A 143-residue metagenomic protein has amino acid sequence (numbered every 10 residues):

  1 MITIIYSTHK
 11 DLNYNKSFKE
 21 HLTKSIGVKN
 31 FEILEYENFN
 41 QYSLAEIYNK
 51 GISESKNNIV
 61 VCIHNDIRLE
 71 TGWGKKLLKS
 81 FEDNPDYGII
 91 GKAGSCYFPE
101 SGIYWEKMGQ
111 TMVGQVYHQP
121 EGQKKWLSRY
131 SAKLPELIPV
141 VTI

Functional and structural regions predicted by a protein language model:
M1-K24, E32-E35: N-proximal low-complexity "stem/linker" segments adjacent to membrane-targeting elements
K19, N49, N57, T71-E82: Short alpha-helix within the catalytic core of nucleotide-sugar-dependent glycosyltransferases
N30-Y42: A short beta-strand-loop structural module common to alpha/beta enzyme folds
F39-S55: Glycine-rich, basic loop-to-helix element that forms the pyrophosphate-binding segment of sugar-nucleotide handling
Q41, G72-M112: Conserved donor NDP-sugar-binding/catalytic core segment of glycosyltransferases
V60: Short aromatic/hydrophobic "clamp" motif used to bind/position activated sugar donors
H64-R68: The conserved acidic donor/metal-binding loop of glycosyltransferases
G122-I143: A recurrent flexible, glycine/aromatic-enriched loop bordering the glycosyltransferase active site that acts as
